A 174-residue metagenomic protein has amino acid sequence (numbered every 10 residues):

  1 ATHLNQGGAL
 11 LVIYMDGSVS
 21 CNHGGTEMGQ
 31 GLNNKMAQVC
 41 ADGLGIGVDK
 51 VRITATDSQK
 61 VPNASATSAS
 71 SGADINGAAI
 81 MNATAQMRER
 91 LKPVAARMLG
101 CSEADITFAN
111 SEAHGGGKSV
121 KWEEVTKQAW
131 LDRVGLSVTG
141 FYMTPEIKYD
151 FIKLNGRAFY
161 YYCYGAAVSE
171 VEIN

Functional and structural regions predicted by a protein language model:
A1-S20, G24-L44, T56-N174: Cofactor-centric catalytic regions
D49-A55: Generic long, charged, amphipathic alpha-helical segments
